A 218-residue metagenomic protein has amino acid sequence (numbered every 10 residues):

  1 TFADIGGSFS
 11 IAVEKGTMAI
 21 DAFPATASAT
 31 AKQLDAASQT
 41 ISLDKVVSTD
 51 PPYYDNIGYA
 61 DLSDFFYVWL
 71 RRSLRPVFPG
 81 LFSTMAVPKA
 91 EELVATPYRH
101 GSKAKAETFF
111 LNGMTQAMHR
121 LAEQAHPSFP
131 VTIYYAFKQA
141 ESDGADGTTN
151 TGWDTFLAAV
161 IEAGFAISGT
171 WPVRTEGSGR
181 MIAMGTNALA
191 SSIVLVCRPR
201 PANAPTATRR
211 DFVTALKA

Functional and structural regions predicted by a protein language model:
T1-D44, P52, N56-K103, A117 (+2 more regions): Nucleic-acid modification enzymes, centered on SAM-dependent nucleic-acid methyltransferases
K105-L111: Short, glycine-rich nucleotide/cofactor-binding loops
L111-F129, A158, E162: A short glycine-rich, Lys/Arg-flanked "PGG" loop and its adjoining helix->strand segment in the class I
F129-Y135: Short beta-strand segments at enzyme active-site cores
